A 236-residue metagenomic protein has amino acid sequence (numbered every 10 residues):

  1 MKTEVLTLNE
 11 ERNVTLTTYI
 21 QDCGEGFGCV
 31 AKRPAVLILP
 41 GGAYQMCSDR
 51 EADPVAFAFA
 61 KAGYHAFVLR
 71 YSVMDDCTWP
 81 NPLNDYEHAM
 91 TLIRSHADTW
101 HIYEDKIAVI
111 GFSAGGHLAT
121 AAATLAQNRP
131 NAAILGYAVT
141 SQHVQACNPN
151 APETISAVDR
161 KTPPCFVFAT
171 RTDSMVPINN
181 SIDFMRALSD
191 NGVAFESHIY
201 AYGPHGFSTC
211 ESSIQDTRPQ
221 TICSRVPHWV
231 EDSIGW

Functional and structural regions predicted by a protein language model:
M1-A31, L83, V144: N-terminal cap/lid segment of alpha/beta-hydrolase-fold proteins
K32-G41: Short beta-strand element of the alpha/beta-hydrolase
C47-D49, L69-E104, S224-R225: Catalytic nucleophile-loop/oxyanion-hole region of alpha/beta-hydrolase and closely related hydrolase-like folds
S48-F67: Short amphipathic alpha-helix adjacent to the substrate-entry channel of hydrolases
H88-R160: Primarily recognizes the serine-hydrolase "nucleophile elbow" in alpha/beta-hydrolase and SGNH/GDSL folds
K161, F166-A169, D173: Short beta-strand/loop motif that positions the catalytic acidic residue of the alpha/beta-hydrolase fold
S174-D183: Conserved alpha/beta-hydrolase "acid-adjacent" motif
N191-W236: C-terminal catalytic histidine-bearing segment of alpha/beta-hydrolase fold enzymes
